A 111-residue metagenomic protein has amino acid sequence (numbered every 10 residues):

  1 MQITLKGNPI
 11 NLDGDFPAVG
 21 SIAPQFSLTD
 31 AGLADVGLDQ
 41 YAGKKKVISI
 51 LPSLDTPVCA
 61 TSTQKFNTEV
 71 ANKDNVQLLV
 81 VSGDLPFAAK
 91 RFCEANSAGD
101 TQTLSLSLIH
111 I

Functional and structural regions predicted by a protein language model:
M1-T29: N-terminal targeting signals for export/organelle localization
V36: The Walker A/P-loop phosphate-binding site
D39-T61, K65-F66: Short active-site neighborhood of thiol/selenol oxidoreductases, capturing the structured segment around
T56, I109-I111: Conserved small/polar residues in nucleotide/adenosyl-binding loops
A60-T101: Structural microenvironment flanking redox-active thiols in thiol-disulfide oxidoreductases
L85, S107-L108: A generic "binding-loop/recognition-motif" signal
Q102-L106: Short acidic-hydrophobic, aromatic-tinged amphipathic segments that line or gate anion-handling sites
